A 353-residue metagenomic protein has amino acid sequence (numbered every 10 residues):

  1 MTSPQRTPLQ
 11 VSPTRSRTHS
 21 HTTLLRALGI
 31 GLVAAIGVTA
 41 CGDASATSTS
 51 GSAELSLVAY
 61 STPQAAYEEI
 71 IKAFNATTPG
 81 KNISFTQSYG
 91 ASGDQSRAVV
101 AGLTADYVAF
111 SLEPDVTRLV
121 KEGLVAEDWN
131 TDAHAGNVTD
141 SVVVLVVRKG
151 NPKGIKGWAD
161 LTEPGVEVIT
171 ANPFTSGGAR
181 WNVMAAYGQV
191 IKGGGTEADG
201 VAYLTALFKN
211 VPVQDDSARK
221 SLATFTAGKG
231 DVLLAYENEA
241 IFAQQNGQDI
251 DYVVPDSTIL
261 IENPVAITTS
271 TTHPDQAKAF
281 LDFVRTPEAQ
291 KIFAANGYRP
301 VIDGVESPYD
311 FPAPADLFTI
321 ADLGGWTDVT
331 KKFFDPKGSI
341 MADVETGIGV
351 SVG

Functional and structural regions predicted by a protein language model:
S3-P8, R26, D275-A277, D282-G353: Extracellular/periplasmic juxtamembrane helices and adjacent flexible linkers that interface with membrane partners
I36-A40: C-terminal motif of bacterial Sec signal peptides marking the signal peptidase cleavage site
G42-S45: Bacterial signal peptide processing site
S48-T175: N-terminal segment of the mature folded domain
K72-P79, T162-L222: Ligand-binding cleft/hinge of the Venus flytrap
V143-N151, I261-Q276, I292-N296, V301: A bilobed periplasmic-binding-protein/Venus flytrap-type ligand-binding module shared by bacterial periplasmic
G150-G157, T175, G188-T196, T271-A277: Short helix-loop capping/hinge motifs at secondary-structure junctions, enriched in acidic/polar residues
G193-S257, P264: Ligand-binding pocket segment of bilobal, Venus flytrap-like solute-binding proteins
